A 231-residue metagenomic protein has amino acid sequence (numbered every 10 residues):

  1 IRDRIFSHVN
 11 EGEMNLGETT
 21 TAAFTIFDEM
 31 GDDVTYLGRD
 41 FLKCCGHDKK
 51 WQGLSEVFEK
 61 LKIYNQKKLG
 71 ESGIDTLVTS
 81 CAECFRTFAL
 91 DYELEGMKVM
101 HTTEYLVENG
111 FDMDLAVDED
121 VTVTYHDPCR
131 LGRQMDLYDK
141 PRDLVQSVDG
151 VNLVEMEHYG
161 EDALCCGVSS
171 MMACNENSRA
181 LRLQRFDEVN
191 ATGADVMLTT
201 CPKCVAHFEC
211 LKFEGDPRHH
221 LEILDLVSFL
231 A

Functional and structural regions predicted by a protein language model:
I1-A231: Iron-sulfur cluster-binding electron-transfer modules in prokaryotic oxidoreductases
